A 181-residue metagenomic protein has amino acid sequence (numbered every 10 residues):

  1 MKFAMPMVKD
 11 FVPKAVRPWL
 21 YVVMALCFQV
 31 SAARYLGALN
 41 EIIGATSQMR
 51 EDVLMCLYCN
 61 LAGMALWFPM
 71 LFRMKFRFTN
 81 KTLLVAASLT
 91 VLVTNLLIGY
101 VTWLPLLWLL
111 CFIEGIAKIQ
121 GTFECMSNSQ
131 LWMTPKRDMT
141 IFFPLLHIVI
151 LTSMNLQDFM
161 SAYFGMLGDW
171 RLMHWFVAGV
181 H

Functional and structural regions predicted by a protein language model:
V16-Y58, L66-L71, T122: Extracytoplasmic
M24, L84-T90, T94, L110 (+2 more regions): Residue-level signature of the transmembrane alpha-helical cores of Major Facilitator Superfamily-type secondary
Q29, A33, G99, G115-F123 (+2 more regions): Small-residue-rich segments within alpha-helical transmembrane domains of MFS-like 12-TM solute carriers
N60-A62, L151-T152: Short hydrophobic/small-residue motifs within alpha-helical transmembrane segments of multi-pass transporter-like
L66-L104: Conserved MFS/SLC helix-loop-helix module at the cytosolic interface between two early adjacent transmembrane helices
P105-F112: Short hydrophobic/alpha-helical segments at membrane-entry points of transmembrane helices in Major Facilitator
F112-I148: Cytoplasmic helix-loop-helix junction between adjacent transmembrane helices in 12-TM secondary transporters
F142-H181: Helix-loop-helix hairpin linking two adjacent transmembrane segments in secondary transporters
